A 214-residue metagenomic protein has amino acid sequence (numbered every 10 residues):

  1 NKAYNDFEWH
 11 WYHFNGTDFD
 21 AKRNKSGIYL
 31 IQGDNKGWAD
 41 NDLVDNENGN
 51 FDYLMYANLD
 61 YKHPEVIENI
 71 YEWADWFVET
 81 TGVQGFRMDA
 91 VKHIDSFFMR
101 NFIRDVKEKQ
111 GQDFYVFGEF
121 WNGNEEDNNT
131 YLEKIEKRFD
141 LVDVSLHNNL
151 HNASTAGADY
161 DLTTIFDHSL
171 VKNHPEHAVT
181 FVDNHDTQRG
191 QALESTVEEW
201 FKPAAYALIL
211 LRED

Functional and structural regions predicted by a protein language model:
N1-G16, D20, E72-D214: Active-site-proximal helices and loops of the catalytic beta/alpha 8
K2-D52: Core domains of carbohydrate- and sulfate-ester-processing enzymes
Q32-T80, V91: Active-site-adjacent "subsite" loops/lids of carbohydrate-active enzymes
